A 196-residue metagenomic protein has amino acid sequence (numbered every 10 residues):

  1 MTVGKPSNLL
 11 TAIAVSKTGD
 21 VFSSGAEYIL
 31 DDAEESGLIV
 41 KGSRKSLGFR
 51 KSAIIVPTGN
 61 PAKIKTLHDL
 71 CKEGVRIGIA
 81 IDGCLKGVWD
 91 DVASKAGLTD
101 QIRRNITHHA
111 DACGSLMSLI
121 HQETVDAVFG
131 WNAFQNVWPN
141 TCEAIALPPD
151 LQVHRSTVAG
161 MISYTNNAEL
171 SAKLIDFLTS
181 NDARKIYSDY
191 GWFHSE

Functional and structural regions predicted by a protein language model:
M1-T2, V21, R76-I77: Short, well-ordered beta-strand elements
S7-T18, A26-S36, V40, K45-R50 (+1 more regions): Exported/periplasmic ABC-transporter solute-binding proteins
